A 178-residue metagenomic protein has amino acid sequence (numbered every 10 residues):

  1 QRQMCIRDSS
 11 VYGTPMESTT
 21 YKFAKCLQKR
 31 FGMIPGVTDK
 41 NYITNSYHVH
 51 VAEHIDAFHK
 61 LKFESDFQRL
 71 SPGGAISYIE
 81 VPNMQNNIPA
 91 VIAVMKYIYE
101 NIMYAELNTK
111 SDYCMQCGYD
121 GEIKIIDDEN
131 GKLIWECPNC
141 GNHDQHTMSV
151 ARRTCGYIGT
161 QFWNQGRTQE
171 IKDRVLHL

Functional and structural regions predicted by a protein language model:
R2-I6: Short, small-residue-biased leader/transition segments that mark boundaries at the very start of proteins
R7-S9, A24-K25: Small-residue-enriched alpha-helical segments and adjacent helix-cap loops that form tight helix-helix packing
M16-K124: Catalytic alpha/beta core of large soluble enzyme barrels
N108-S111, I134, M148: Residues immediately within or flanking Cys/His clusters that coordinate Zn2+ in small zinc-binding modules
E122-I126, Q145-T147: Short, non-ligating residues that shape and space the ligands of small metal-coordination modules and catalytic
D128-H143: Cysteine-rich micro-motifs
N139-L178: Long insertion/accessory domains within large nucleic-acid-processing enzymes
